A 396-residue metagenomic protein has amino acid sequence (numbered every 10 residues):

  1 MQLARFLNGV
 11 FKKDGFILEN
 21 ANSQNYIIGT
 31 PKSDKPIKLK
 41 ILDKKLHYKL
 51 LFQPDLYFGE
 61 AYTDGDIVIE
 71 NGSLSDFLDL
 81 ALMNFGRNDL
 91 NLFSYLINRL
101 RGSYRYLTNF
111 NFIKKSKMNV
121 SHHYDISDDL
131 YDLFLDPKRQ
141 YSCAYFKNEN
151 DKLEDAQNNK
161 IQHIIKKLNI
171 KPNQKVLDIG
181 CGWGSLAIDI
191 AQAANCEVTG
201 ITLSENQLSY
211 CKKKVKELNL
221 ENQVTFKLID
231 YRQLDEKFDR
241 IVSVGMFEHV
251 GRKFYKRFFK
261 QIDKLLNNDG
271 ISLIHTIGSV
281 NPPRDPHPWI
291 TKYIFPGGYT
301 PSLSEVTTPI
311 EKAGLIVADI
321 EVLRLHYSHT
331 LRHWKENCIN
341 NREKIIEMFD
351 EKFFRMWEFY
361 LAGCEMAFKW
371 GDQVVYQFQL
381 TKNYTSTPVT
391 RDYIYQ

Functional and structural regions predicted by a protein language model:
M1-Q157, H163: Feature captures hydrophobic
N173-G180: Conserved class I S-adenosyl-L-methionine
W183-A194: Conserved SAM-binding loop of SAM-dependent methyltransferases across substrates and taxa, primarily the Class I
C211-K212: Conserved SAM-binding loop
R232-I241: A short acidic, Gly/Pro-enriched loop at the edge of an enzyme's catalytic core that lines a small-molecule cofactor
K256-N268: A short glycine-rich, Lys/Arg-flanked "PGG" loop and its adjoining helix->strand segment in the class I
D269-I277: Conserved beta-strand signature within the Rossmann-like core of class I S-adenosyl-L-methionine
I277-P388, Y395-Q396: Substrate-binding/catalytic lobe of Class I Rossmann-like enzymes that use SAM or dcSAM, i.e., the mid-to-C-terminal
